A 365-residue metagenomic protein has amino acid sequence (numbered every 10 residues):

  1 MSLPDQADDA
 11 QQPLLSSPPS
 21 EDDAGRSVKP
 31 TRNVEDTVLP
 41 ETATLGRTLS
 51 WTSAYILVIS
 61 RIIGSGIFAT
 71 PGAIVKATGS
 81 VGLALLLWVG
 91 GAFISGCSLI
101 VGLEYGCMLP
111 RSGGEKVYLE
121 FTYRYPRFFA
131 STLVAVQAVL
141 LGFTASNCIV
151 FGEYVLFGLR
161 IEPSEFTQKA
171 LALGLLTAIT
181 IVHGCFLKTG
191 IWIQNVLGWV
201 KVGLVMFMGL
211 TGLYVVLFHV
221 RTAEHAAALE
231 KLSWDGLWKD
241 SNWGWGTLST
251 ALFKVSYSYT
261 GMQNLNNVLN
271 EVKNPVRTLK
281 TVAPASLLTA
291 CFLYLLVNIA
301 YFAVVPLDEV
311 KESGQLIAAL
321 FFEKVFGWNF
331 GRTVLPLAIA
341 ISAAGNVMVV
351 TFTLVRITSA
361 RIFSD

Functional and structural regions predicted by a protein language model:
M1-S80, S95-G96, I100: Membrane-interface "cap" regions at the ends of multi-pass membrane proteins
S53-F68, G236-F292, V304, F330 (+1 more regions): Hydrophobic, membrane-embedded alpha-helices of multi-pass small-molecule transporters
I67-L86, V150-A170, C185-Q194, V215-A226 (+3 more regions): Membrane-lumen (extracellular) interface motif
F93-C97, K201-L213, K280-L307: Selective recognition of specific alpha-helical transmembrane segments in multi-pass small-molecule
G96-G184, A343-I357: Hydrophobic transmembrane alpha-helices that form the core helical bundles of multi-pass secondary transporters
E115-P126, F157, W238, A251 (+2 more regions): TM-loop-TM module centered on a large, flexible mid-protein loop between adjacent transmembrane helices in multi-pass
Y125-A135, E165-Q168, P275-S286, T333 (+1 more regions): Membrane-interface alpha-helices at helix entry/exit sites of multi-pass transporters
Q168-L229, T260, A283-L287: Membrane-interface loop-to-helix entry segments
